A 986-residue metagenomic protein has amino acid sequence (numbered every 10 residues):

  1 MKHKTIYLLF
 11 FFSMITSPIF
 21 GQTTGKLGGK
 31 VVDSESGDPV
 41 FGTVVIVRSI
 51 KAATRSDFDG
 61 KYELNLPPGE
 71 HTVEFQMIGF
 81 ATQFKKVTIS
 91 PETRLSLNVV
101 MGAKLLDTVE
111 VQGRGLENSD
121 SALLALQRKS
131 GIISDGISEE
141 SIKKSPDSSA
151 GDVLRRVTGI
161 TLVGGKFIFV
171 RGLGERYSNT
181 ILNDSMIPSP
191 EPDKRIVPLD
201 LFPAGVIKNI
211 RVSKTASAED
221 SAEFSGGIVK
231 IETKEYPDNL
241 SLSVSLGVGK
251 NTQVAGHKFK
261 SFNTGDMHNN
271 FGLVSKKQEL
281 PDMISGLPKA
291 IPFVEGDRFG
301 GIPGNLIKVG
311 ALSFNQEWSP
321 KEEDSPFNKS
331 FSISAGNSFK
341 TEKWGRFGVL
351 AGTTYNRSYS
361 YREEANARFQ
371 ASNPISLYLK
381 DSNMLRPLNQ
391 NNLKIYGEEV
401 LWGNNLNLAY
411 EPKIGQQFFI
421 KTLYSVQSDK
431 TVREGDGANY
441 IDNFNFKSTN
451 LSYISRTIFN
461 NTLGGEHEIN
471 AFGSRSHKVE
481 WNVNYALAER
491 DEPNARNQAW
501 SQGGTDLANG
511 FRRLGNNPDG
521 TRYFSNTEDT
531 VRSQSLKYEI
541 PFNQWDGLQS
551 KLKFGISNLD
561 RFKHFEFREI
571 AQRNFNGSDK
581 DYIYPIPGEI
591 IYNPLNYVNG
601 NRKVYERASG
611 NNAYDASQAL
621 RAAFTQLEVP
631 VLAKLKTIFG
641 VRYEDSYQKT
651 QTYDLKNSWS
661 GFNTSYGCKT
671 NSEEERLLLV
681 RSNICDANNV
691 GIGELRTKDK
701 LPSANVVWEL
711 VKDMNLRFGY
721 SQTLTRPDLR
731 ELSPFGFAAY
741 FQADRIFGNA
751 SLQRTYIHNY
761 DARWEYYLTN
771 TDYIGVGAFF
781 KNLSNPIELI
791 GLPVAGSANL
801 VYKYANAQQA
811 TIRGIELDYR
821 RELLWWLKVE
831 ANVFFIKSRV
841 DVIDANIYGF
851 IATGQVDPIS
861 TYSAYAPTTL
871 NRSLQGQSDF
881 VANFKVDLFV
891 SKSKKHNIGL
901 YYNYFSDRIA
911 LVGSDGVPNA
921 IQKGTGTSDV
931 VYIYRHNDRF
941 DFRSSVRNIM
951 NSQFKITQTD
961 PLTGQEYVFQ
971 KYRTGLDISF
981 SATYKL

Functional and structural regions predicted by a protein language model:
K26, P292-R433, F459-N461, P702-N705: Transmembrane beta-barrel wall of Gram-negative outer-membrane proteins
V32, T43-R48, Q76-I78, S90-K143 (+2 more regions): Short, acidic, small-residue-rich periplasmic hinge/interaction motif at the N-terminus of Gram-negative outer-membrane
I50-K61: Short, acidic Ser/Thr/Gly-rich low-complexity loop/linker segments typical of extracellular and cell-surface proteins
L116-V170, D184-A218, S225-I228, Q877: Periplasmic N-terminal accessory/gating domains of Gram-negative outer-membrane beta-barrel systems
S185-M186, S428, G435, E489-D491 (+10 more regions): Surface-exposed extracellular loop regions of Gram-negative outer-membrane beta-barrel proteins, predominantly
N443-G464, A608-R621, E694-L695, D713 (+6 more regions): Outer-membrane beta-barrel signature, preferentially recognizing the C-terminal barrel domain of Gram-negative
A633, F779-N782, N799-R908: Gram-negative outer-membrane beta-barrel transporters
Y904-L911, I933-L986: C-terminal beta-signal and adjacent terminal beta-strands/loops of Gram-negative outer-membrane beta-barrel proteins
